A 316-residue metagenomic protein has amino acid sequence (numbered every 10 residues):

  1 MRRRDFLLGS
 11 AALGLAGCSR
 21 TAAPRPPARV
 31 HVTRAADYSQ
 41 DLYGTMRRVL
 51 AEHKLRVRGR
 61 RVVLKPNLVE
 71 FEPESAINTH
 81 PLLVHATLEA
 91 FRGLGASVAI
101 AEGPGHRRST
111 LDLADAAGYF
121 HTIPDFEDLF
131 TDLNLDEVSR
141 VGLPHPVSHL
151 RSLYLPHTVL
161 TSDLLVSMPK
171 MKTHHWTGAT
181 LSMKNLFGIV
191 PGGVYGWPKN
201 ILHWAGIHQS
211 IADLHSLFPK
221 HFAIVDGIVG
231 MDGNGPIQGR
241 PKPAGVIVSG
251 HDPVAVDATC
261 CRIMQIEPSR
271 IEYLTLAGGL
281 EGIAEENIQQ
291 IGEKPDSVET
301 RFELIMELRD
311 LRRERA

Functional and structural regions predicted by a protein language model:
M1-A316: N-terminal and secondary-structure boundary signal
